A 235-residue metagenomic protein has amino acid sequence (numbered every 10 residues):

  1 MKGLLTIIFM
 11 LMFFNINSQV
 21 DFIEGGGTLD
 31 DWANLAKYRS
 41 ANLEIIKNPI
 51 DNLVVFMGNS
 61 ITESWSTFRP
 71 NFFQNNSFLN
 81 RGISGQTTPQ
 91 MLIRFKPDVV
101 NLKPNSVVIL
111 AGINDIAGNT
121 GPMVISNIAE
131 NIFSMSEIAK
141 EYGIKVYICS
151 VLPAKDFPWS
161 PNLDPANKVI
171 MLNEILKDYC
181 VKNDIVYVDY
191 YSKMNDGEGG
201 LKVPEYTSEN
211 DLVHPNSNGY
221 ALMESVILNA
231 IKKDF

Functional and structural regions predicted by a protein language model:
M1-V20: Bacterial Sec-dependent N-terminal signal peptides
Q19-S106: Serine-esterase "nucleophile elbow" of acetyl-processing enzymes
L53-G58, F78-G82, S106-A111, V146-S150 (+2 more regions): Structural recognition of the beta-strand scaffold that forms the well-ordered cores of secreted hydrolase catalytic
S60-S64, S84-T88, I113-G118, L152-D156 (+2 more regions): Solvent-exposed loop/turn segments at secondary-structure junctions within structured extracellular/periplasmic domains
G85-I93, P122-I132: Glycine-rich anion/phosphate-binding loops
L110-I116, S136-I170: Active-site segments of SGNH/GDSL-like serine hydrolases that catalyze O-acetyl group transfer/hydrolysis on lipids
I125-C149, I175-I185: Charged, glycine-enriched surface loops/patches that mediate electrostatic binding to polyanionic ligands
L152-F235: Catalytic His-Asp segment of secreted/periplasmic serine-dependent ester chemistry enzymes
